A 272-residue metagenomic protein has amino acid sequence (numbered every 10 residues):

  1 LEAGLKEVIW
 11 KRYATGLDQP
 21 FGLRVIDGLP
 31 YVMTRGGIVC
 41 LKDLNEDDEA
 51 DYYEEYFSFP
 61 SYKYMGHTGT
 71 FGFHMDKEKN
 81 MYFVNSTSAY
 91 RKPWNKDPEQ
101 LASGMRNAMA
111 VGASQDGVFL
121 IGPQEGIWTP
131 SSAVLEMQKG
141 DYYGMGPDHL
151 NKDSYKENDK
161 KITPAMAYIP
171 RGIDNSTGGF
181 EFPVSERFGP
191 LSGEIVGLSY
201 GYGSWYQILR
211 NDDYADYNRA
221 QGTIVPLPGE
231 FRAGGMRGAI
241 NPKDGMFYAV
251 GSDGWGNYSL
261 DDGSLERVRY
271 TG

Functional and structural regions predicted by a protein language model:
L1-G272: Beta-propeller domains with acidic blade repeats across secreted/periplasmic ectodomains and cytosolic WD/CNH propellers
